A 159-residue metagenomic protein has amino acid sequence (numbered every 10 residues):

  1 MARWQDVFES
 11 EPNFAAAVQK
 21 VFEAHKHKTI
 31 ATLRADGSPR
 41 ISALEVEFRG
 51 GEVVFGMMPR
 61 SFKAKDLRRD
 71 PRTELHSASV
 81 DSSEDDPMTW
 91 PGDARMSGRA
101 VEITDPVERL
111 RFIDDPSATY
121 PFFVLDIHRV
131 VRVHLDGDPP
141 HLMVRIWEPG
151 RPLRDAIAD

Functional and structural regions predicted by a protein language model:
M1-N13, V80, E84-D159: Charged, gly/pro-rich active-site loop segments
Q5-R34: Short, conserved active-site entrance elements at the starts or edges of catalytic domains
P12-N13, R69-P71: Proline-centered flexible-loop/turn and helix-kink motifs
A15, R60-S61: Structural motif corresponding to alpha-helix initiation and N-cap regions
V21, E74, R132: Short alpha-helical functional segments enriched in proximate histidine and acidic residues
V21-F22, L67, F112: A generic structural signal for nonpolar/aromatic side chains embedded in well-ordered alpha-helices
E23-H25, S38-P39, R60, P87 (+2 more regions): Short solvent-exposed loop/turn micro-motifs enriched in small/polar/acidic residues
H25-P59, K65-L67, E74-S79: Short beta-strand segments
